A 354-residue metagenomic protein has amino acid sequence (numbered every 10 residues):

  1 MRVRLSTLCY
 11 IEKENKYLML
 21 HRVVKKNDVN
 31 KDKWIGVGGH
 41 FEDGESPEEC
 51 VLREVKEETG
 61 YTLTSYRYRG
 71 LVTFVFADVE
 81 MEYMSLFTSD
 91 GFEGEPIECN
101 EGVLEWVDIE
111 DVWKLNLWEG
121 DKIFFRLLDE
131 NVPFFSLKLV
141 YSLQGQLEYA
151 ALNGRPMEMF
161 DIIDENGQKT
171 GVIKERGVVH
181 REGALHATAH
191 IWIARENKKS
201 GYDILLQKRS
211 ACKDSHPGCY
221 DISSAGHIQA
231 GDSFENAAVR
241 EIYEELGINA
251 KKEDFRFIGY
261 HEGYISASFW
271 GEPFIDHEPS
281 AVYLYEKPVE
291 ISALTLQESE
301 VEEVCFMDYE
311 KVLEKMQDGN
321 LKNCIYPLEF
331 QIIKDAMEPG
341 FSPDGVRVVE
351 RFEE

Functional and structural regions predicted by a protein language model:
M1-L8, E14, P156-K199: Acidic, metal-coordinating catalytic segment for phosphate/diphosphate chemistry, firing primarily on the Nudix
L5-T7, N15, E82-S85, G102 (+5 more regions): Change "...and in nucleic-acid phosphodiester-cleaving endonucleases..." to "...and in nucleic-acid processing enzymes
Y10, M19, M84-T88, W106 (+3 more regions): Conserved hydrophobic/aromatic beta-strand scaffold that supports enzyme active sites
I11-K13, H21, T88-G91, D164 (+3 more regions): Residue-level signal for short segments within beta-strands and strand-turn junctions of well-structured beta-sheet
Y17-E57, L143, L147-R155, V178-T188 (+2 more regions): Conserved Nudix-box catalytic region and its N-terminal flanking loop in Nudix hydrolases and closely related
G60-E95, I109, S210-A211, E245-I291: Active-site segment of metal-dependent pyrophosphate-handling enzymes, primarily the Nudix hydrolase catalytic core
C99-M157, G218, S224, G259-W270 (+1 more regions): Nudix hydrolase/Nudix homology domain
